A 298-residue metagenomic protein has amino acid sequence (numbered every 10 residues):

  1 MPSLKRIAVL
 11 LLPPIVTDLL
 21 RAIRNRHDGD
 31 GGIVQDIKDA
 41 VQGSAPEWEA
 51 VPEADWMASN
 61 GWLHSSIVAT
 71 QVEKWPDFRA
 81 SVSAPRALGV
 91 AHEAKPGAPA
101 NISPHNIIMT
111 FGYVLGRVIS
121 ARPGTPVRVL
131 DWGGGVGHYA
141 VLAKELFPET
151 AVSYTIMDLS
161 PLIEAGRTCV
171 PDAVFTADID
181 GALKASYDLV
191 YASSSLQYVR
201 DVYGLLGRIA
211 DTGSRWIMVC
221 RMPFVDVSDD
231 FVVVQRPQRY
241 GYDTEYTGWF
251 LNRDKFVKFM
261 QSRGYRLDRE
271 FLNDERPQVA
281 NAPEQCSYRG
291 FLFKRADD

Functional and structural regions predicted by a protein language model:
P2-R128, V232-Q235, Y240-Y242, R253 (+2 more regions): N-terminal accessory regions of S-adenosyl-L-methionine
P123, F147-P148, R208-G213: Short, conserved loop/helix-junction motifs that constitute active-site signature segments in enzyme catalytic cores
V127, D188, R215: Conserved acidic residues
D131: Class I SAM-dependent methyltransferase core
G134-V174, I179-G181: Class I SAM-dependent methyltransferase SAM/SAH-binding core
D188-V202: A short SAM/SAH-binding and catalytic strip from SAM-dependent methyltransferases
Y198-T212: A short, conserved alpha-helix within the catalytic core of class I
G213-V227: Conserved beta-strand signature within the Rossmann-like core of class I S-adenosyl-L-methionine
